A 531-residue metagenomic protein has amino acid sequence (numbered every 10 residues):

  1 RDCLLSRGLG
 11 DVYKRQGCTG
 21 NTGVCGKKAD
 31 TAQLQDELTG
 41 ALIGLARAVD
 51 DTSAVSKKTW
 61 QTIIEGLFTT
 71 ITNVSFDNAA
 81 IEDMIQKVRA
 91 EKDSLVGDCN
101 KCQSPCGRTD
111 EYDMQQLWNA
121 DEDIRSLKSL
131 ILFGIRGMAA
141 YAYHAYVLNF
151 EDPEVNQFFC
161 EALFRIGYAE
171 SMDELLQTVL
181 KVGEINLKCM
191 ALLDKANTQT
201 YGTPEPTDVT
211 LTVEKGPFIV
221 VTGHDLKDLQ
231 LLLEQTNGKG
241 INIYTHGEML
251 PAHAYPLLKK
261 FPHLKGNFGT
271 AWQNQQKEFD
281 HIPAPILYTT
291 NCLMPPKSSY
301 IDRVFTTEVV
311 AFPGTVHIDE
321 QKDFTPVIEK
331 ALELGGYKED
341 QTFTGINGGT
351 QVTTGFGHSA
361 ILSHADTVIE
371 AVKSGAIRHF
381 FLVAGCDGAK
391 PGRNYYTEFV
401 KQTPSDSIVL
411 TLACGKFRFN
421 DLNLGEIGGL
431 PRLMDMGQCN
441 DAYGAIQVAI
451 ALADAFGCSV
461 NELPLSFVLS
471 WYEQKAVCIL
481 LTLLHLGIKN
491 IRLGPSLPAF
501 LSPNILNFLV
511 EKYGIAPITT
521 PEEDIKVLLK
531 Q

Functional and structural regions predicted by a protein language model:
R1-Y13: Single conserved hydrophobic/aromatic residue that forms the stacking wall/gate of nucleotide- or nucleobase-binding
V12, N21, C25-N186, M190 (+1 more regions): Active-site loops and adjacent core secondary-structure elements that bind or stabilize anionic groups
R15-T31, Q35, G40-I43, Q177 (+1 more regions): Anaerobic metallocofactor- and corrinoid-dependent redox/one-carbon enzyme cores, especially those from methanogenesis
